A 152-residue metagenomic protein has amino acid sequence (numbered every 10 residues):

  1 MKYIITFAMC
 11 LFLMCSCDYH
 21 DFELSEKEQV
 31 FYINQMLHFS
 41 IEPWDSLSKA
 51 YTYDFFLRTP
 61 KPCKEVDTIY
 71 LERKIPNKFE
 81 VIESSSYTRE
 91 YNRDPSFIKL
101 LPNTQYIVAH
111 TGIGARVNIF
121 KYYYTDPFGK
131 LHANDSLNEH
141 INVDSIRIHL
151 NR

Functional and structural regions predicted by a protein language model:
M1-C17: Sec-dependent bacterial lipoprotein signal peptides
S16-P76: N-terminal export/targeting and maturation segments
D18-D21, V30-Y32, M36-H38, I113-R152: Extended, polar beta-sheet/loop recognition surfaces of beta-rich domains that mediate binding to diverse ligands
K61-C63, P102, I119, E139-H140: Ser/Thr/Pro/Gly-rich, low-complexity intrinsically disordered stalk/linker tracts of secreted and surface-exposed
Y70-Q105: Signal that preferentially marks extracellular ectodomain short beta-strand elements of beta-sandwich modules
V108-G112: Conserved structural position at the C-terminal beta-strand of extracellular beta-sandwich adhesion modules
